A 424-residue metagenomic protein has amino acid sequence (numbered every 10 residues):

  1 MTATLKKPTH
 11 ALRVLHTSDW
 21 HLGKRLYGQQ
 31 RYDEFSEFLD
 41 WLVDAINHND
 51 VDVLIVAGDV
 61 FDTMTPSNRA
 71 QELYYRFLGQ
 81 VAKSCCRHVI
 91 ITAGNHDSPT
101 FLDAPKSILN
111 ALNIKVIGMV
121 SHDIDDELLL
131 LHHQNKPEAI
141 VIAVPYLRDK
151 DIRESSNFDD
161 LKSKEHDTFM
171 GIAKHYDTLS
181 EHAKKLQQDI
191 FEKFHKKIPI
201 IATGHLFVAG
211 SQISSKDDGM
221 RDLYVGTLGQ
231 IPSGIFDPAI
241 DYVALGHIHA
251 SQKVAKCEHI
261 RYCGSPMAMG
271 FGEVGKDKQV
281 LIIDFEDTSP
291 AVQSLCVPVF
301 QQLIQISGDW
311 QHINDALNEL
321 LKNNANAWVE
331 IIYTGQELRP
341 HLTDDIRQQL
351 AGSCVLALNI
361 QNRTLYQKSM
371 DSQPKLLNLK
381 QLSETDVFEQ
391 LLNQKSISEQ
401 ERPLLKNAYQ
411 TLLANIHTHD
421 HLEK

Functional and structural regions predicted by a protein language model:
M1-G79, C86, A202, N407 (+4 more regions): N-terminal active-site segment of His-dependent metallophosphoesterases
P8, H48, F285-K424: Accessory, non-catalytic peripheral segments of nucleic-acid enzymes
L15, I140-I142, Q279-L281: Conserved beta-strand elements of the Class I
D19, L39, D59, Y74 (+7 more regions): Divalent metal-coordination and catalytic microenvironments
P66, D97-C257: His/Asp/Glu-rich metal-coordinating catalytic cores of metallo-dependent phosphodiesterases/hydrolases acting on
K83-C85, G234-A239, A255, L321-N324 (+1 more regions): Short, conserved loop/helix-junction motifs that constitute active-site signature segments in enzyme catalytic cores
K83-V89, I198, E258: A short helix->loop->beta-strand "cap" motif at the edges of active sites that frequently abuts
S233-V299: A conserved active-site cap/scaffold subdomain adjacent to cofactor or substrate pockets
